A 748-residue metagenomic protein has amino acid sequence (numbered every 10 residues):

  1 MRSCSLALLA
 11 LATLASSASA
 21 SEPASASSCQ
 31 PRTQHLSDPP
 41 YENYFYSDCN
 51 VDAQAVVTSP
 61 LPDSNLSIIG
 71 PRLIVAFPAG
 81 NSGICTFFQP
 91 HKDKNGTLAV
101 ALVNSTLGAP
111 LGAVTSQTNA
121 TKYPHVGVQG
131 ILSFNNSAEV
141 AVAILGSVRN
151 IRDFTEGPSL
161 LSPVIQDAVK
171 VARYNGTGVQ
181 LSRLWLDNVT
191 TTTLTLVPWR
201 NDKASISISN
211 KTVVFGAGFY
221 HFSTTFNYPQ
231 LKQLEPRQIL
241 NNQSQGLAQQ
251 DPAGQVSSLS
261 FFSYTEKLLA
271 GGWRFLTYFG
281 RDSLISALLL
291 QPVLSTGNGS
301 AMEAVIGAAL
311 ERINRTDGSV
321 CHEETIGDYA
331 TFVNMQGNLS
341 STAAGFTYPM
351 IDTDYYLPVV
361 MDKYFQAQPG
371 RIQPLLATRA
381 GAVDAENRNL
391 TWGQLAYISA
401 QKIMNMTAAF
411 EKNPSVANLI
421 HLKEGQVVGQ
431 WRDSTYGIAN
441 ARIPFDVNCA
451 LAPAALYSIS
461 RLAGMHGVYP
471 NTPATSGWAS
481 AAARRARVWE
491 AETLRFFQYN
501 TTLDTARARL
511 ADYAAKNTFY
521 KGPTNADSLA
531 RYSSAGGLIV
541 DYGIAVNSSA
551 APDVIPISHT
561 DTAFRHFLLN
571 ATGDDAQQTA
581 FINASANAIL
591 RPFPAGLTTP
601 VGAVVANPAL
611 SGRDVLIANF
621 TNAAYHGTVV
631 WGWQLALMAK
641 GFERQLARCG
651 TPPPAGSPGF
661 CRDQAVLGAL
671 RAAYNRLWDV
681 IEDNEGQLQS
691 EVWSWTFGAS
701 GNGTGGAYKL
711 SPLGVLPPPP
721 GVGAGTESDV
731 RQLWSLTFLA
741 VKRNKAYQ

Functional and structural regions predicted by a protein language model:
R2-L11, S17-P252, T265-K267, G271-T277 (+10 more regions): Terminal accessory carbohydrate-recognition/targeting modules of carbohydrate-active enzymes
V164, A168-G218, N227, L290 (+8 more regions): A structural signal for the main folded, soluble domain(s) of proteins
Y228-W273, S319-M335, N405-R442, A491-V630 (+1 more regions): Extended glycan-interaction surfaces of carbohydrate-active proteins
L276-E411, C449, L456, V629-C649: Aromatic-rich carbohydrate-recognition surfaces in CAZymes
P292-E303, Y364-Y397, A463-S476, L569-A586 (+2 more regions): Structural helix-adjacent loops and short alpha-helical linkers that scaffold large soluble proteins
A308-S319, A382-N387, V488, N587-V601 (+1 more regions): Short, mixed-charge aromatic SLiMs
V447-G464, A486, V629-E685: Extended amphipathic alpha-helical segments enriched in small hydrophobics
V468-Q498: Acidic, glycine-rich loop-and-beta core segments that form the ion-binding/anion-interacting portion of active sites
